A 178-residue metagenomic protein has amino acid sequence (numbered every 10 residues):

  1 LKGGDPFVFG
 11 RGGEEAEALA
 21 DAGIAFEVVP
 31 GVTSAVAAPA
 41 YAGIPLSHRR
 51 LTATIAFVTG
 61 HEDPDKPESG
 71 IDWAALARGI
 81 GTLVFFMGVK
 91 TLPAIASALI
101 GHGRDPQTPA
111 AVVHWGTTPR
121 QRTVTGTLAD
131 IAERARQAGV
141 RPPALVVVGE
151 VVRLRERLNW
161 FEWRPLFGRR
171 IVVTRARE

Functional and structural regions predicted by a protein language model:
K2-E62: Short glycine-cluster motifs
R11, E17, T52-T54, T59-R177: A contiguous loop/helix-start segment that scaffolds small-molecule binding in enzyme catalytic cores
